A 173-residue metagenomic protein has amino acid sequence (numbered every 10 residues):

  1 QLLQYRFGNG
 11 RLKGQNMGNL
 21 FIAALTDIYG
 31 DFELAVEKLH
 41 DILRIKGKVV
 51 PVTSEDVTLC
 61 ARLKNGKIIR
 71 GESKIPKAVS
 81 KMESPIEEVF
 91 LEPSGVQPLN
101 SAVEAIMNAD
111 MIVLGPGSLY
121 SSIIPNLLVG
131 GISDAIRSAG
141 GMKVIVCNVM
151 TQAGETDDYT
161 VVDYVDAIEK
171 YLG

Functional and structural regions predicted by a protein language model:
Q1-E83: Electropositive, gly/pro-rich neighborhoods at or near active sites that engage anionic ligands
L59-P116: Active-site gating loop/helix substructures
L119-S121, M150-A153: Short, catalytically relevant binding-site loops at active-site mouths
L119-V129: Glycine/threonine-rich flexible loop motifs
L128-R137: Histidine-anchored nucleotide/phosphate-binding helix
S138-K143: A short helix->loop->beta-strand "cap" motif at the edges of active sites that frequently abuts
V146-N148: Generic beta-sheet signal
D158-G173: C-terminal functional extensions of proteins
